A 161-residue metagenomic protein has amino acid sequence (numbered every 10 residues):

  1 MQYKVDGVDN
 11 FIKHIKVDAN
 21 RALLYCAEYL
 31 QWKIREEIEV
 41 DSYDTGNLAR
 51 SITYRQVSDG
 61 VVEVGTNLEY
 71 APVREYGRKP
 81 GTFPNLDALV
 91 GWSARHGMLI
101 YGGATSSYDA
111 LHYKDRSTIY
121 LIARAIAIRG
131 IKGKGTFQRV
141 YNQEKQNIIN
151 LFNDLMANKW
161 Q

Functional and structural regions predicted by a protein language model:
M1-Q161: Short, Lys/Arg-rich flexible segments
